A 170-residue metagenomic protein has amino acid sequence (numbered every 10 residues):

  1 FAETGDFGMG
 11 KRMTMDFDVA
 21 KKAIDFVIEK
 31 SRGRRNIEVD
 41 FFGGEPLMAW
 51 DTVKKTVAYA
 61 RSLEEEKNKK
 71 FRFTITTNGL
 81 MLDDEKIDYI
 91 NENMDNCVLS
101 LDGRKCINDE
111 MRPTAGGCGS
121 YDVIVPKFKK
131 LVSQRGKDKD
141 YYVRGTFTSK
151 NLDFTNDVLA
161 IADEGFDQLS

Functional and structural regions predicted by a protein language model:
F1-D16: Canonical Radical SAM [4Fe-4S] cluster-binding loop centered on the CxxxCxxC motif and its immediate flanking residues
F17-D40, A49-S170: Radical SAM/AdoMet-radical enzyme domain recognition
G43-G44: Short acidic donor-binding/metal-coordinating loop in glycosyltransferase active sites
